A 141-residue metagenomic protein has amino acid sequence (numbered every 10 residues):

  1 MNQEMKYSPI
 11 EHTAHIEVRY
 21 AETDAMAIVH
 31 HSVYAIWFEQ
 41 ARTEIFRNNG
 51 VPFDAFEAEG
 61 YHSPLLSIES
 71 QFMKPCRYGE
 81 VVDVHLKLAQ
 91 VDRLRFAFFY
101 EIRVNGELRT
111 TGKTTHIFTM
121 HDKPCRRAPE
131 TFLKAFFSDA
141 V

Functional and structural regions predicted by a protein language model:
N2-A14, R77-V81, A89-V141: HotDog/MaoC-like acyl-thioester-processing domains
N2-R47: Catalytic strand-loop segment that frames the active site of acyl-thioester-processing enzymes
I16-Y20, F72, F118: Hydrophobic residues in beta-strands and at strand termini
R19, H30, P52, P129-E130: Helix N-cap and loop-to-helix transition residues
A27, S63, R126: Residues that recognize and position ribonucleotide moieties
E44, Q71, A135, D139: Solvent-exposed, charged/polar functional surfaces in cytosolic regulatory/catalytic domains
I45-F96, T111, I117: Hydrophobic beta-strand-centered segment that forms part of the acyl-chain substrate-binding groove
